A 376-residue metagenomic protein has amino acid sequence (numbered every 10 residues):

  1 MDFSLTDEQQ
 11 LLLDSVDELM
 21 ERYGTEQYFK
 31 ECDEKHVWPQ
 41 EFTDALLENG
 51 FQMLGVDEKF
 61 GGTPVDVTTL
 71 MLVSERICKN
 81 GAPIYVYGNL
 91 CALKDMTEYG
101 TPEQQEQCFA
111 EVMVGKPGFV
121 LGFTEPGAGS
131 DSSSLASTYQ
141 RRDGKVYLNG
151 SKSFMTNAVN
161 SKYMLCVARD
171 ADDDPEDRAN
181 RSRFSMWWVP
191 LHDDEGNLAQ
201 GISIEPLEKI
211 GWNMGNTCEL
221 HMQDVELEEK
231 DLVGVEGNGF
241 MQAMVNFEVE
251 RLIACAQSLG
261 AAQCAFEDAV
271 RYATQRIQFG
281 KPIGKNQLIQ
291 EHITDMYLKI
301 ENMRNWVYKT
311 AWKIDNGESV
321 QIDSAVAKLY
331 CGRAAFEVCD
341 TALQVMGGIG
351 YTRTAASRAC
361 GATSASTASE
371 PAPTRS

Functional and structural regions predicted by a protein language model:
M1-I84, Y99-Q104, E111-K116, R141-V146 (+3 more regions): Alpha-helical interface subdomain recognition
G50, V73-C78, A168, V189-G196 (+1 more regions): Short Ser/Thr-interspersed hydrophobic loop/turn segments at strand-loop and sheet-helix junctions that line or gate
I84-E103, G129-S132: N-terminal glycine-rich flavin-associated loop
G115-T124, V167: A short, Trp-centered hydrophobic/proline-enriched beta-strand micro-motif
G127-S130, F154-N157, D177-R178, E208-N216: Short Gly/Pro-enriched turn/cap motifs at secondary-structure boundaries
S134-A136, D194-E226: Flexible, small-/acidic-enriched active-site or ligand-binding loops
K145, N149-I202: A short core secondary-structure module
D224-Q242: Long, acidic (Asp/Glu-rich), low-complexity accessory segments flanking structured domains
